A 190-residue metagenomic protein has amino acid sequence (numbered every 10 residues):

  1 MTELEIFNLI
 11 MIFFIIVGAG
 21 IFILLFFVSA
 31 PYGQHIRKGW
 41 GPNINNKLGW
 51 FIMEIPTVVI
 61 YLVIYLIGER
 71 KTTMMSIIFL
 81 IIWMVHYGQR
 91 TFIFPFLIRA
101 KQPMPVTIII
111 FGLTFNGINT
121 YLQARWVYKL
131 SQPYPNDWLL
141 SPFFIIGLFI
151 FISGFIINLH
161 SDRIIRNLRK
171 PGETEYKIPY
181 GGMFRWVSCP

Functional and structural regions predicted by a protein language model:
M1-R185: Membrane-anchoring alpha-helices and their flanking helix-loop junctions
V187-P190: Kinked, hydrophobic transmembrane alpha-helices enriched for aromatic residues and small/kink-inducing positions
